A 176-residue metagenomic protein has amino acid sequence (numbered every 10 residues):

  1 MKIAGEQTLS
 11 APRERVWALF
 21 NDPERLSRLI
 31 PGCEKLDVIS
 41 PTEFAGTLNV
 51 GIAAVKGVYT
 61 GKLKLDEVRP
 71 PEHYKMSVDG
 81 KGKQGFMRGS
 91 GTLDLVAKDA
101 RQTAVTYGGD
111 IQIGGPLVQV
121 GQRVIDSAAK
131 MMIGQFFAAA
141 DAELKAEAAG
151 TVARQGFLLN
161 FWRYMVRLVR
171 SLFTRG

Functional and structural regions predicted by a protein language model:
M1-T47, G51, A153-G176: Hydrophobic ligand-binding cavity/cleft-lining segments
K2-E6, E43, V58-T60, H73 (+2 more regions): Intrinsic-disorder/low-complexity, polar/charged segments enriched in Ser/Thr/Lys/Arg/Asp/Glu/Gln
G5-Q7, E34, G61-E67, V78 (+1 more regions): Hydrophobic/aromatic beta-strand elements that line small-molecule binding cavities or substrate pockets in beta-rich
P12, P41, P70, K98-R101: Short strand-connecting beta-turns/loops that link adjacent beta-strands
V16-F20, L26, L65, Y107 (+1 more regions): Hydrophobic pocket/interface hotspot
V38-G82, R175-G176: Glycine-rich portal/gate segments that line the openings of hydrophobic small-molecule binding cavities
D79-A128: Beta-strand/loop substructures that line and gate deep hydrophobic ligand-binding cavities in soluble
L117-T151, Q155-L158, W162, R167: A conserved amphipathic terminal alpha-helix motif
